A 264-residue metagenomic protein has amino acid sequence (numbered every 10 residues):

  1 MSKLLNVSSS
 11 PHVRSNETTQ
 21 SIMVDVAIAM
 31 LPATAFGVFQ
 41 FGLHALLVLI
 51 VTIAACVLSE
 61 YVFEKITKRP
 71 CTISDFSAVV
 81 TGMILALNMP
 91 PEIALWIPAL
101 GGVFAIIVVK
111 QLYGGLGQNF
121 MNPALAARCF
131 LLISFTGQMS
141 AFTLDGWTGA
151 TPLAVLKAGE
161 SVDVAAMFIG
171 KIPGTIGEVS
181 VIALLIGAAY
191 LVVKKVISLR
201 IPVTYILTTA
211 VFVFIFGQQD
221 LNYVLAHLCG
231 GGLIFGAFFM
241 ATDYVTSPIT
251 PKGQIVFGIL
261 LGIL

Functional and structural regions predicted by a protein language model:
M1-I53, V57: N-terminal signal-anchor module of multipass membrane proteins
S10, L58-P70, I106-G117, L184-K195 (+1 more regions): C-terminal ends of transmembrane helices
D25-A33, V48-E60, S77-G82, A86 (+9 more regions): Alpha-helical transmembrane segments in multi-pass membrane proteins
G42-A55, E92-G101, M167-V181, L221-L233: Structural signature of hydrophobic alpha-helical transmembrane segments
C71-T81, I97-V103, Q118-R128, L199-L207 (+2 more regions): Cytoplasmic-side transmembrane-helix entry/capping segments in multi-pass membrane proteins
S77-A78, M83-L144: Membrane-interface helix-loop-helix junctions at boundaries between adjacent transmembrane segments
G117-L185: Long hydrophobic alpha-helical segments that form multi-pass transmembrane helix bundles in integral membrane proteins
K194-M240, Y244-F257, L261: Alpha-helical transmembrane segments
